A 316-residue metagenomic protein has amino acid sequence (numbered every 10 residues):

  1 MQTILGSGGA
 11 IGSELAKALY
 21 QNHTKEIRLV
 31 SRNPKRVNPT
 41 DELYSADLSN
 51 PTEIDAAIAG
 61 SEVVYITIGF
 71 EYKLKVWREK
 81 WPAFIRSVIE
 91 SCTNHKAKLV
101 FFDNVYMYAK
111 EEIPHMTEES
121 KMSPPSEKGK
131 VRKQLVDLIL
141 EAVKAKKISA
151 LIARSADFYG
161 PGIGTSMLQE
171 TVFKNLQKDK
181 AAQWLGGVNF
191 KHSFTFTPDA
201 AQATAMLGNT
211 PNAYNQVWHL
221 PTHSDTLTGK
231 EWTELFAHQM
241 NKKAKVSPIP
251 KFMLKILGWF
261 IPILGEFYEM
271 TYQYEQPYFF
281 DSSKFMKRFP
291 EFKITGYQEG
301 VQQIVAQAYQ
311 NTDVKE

Functional and structural regions predicted by a protein language model:
Q2, A203-F267, S282, K287 (+2 more regions): Mid/C-terminal beta-alpha module of Rossmann-like enzyme folds, strongest in SDR-family dehydrogenases/epimerases
Q2-N22: N-terminal Rossmann NAD(P)H-binding glycine-rich loop of SDR-like oxidoreductase domains
L29-R36, F102: Short, polar loop motifs at secondary-structure junctions
K35-R36, D41-H95: NAD(P)H-binding glycine-rich loop region in Rossmannoid oxidoreductase-like domains and their noncatalytic homologs
R78-P82, P114, P125-D137, S166-E170 (+4 more regions): Short-chain dehydrogenase/reductase
R86-R132, L151: Conserved Rossmann-fold NAD(P)-dependent oxidoreductase catalytic core, especially the SDR/UDP-sugar
N104, D137-G162: Conserved beta-loop-beta element that borders a ligand/cofactor-binding pocket
G164-T171, L185-G208, N215-H219: Substrate-positioning beta->alpha
